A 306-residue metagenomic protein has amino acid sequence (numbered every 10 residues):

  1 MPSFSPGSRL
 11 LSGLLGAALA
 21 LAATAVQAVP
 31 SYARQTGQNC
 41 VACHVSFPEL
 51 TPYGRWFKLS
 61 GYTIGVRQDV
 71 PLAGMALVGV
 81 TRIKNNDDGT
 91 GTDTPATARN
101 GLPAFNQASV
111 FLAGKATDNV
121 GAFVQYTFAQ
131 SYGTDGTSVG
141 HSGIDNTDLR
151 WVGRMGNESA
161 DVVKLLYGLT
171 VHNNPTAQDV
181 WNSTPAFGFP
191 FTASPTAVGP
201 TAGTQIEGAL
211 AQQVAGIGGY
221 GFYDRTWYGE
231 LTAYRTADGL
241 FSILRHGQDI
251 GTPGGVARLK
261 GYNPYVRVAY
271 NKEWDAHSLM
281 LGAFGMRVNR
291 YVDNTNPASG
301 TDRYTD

Functional and structural regions predicted by a protein language model:
P2-L14: Bacterial N-terminal signal peptides that target proteins for export
A23-A25: N-terminal signal peptide c-region/cleavage motif recognized by signal peptidases
V29-N39: Sequence/structural segment immediately N-terminal to covalent heme-attachment motifs in c-type and related
G37-F47: The canonical Cys-X-X-Cys-His
T51-P52, L72-R82, T97-G239, K260-Y265 (+2 more regions): Outer membrane beta-barrel
P52-V66: Short cysteine/histidine-rich metal-coordination sites, predominantly Zn2+-binding motifs
F57-K58, K84-T92, G133-I144, V180-A186 (+2 more regions): Outer-membrane beta-barrel translocator domains and adjoining extracellular loop/strand segments of Gram-negative
D148, V256-K260, N271-D306: Outer-membrane beta-barrel pore domains
